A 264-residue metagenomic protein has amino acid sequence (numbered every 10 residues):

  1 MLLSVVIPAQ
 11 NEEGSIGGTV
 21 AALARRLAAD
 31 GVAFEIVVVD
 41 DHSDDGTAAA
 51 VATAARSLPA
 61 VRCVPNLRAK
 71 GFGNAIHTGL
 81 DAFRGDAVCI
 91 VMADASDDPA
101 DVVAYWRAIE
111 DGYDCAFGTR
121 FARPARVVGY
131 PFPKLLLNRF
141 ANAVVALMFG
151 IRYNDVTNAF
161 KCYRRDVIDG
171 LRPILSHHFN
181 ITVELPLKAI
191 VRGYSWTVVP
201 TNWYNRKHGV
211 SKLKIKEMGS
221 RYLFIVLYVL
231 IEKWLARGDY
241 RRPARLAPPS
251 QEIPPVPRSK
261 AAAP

Functional and structural regions predicted by a protein language model:
M1-L3, M148-I151, I174-P264: Hydrophobic helical membrane-anchoring modules
M1-S4, A24-V38, G46, P59-R62: Short loop->beta transition adjacent to catalytic acidic/histidine clusters or analogous donor-positioning motifs
E12-L27: Short, well-formed alpha-helical segments that are part of the catalytic scaffolds of diverse glycosyltransferases
E12-S15, S43, F72, D98: Donor nucleotide-sugar binding loop of glycosyltransferases
G14-G18, D45-A54: Acidic helix N-cap motif at the loop->helix transition within catalytic regions of sugar-transfer enzymes
F34-V37, A48-A82: Conserved donor nucleotide-binding strand/loop of the catalytic core
D40-A49, A95: A conserved acidic beta->alpha catalytic loop
V64-A82, A87-I90, S96-F179, R206-K216 (+2 more regions): Acceptor/aglycone-binding surface of glycosyltransferases and processive sugar-polymer synthases
